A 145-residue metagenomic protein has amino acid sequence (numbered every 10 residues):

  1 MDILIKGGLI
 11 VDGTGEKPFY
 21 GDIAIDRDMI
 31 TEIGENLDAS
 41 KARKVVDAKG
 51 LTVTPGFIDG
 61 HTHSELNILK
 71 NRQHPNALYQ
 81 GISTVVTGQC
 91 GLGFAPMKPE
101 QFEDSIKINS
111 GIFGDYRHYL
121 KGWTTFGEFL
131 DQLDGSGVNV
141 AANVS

Functional and structural regions predicted by a protein language model:
M1-L4, L9-G56: Histidine-rich, glycine-flanked metal-binding segment
L4, A24, D59, V86 (+1 more regions): Structured core elements
D12, E65, L92-P96: Flexible loop/turn segments at secondary-structure boundaries
T14, G34, L66-I68, V86: Activation segment
S40-K41, S64, N139: Residue-level signal for pocket-adjacent positions within structured domains
L51-N76: Di-metal (Zn2+ and/or Mg2+/Mn2+) metal-binding site signature of metallo-dependent hydrolases with the MBL/beta-CASP
K70-S145: Divalent-metal coordination cores built from histidine and acidic residues
